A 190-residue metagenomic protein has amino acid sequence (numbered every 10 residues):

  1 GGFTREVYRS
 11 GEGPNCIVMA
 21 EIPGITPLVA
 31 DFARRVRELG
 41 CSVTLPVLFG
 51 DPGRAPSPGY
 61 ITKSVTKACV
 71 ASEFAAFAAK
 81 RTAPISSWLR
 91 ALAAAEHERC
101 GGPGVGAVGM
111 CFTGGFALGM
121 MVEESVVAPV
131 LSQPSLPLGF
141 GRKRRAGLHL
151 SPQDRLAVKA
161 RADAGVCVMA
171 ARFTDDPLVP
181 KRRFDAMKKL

Functional and structural regions predicted by a protein language model:
G1-L190: N-terminal cap/leader regions of alpha/beta-hydrolase-fold enzymes, predominantly small-molecule hydrolases
